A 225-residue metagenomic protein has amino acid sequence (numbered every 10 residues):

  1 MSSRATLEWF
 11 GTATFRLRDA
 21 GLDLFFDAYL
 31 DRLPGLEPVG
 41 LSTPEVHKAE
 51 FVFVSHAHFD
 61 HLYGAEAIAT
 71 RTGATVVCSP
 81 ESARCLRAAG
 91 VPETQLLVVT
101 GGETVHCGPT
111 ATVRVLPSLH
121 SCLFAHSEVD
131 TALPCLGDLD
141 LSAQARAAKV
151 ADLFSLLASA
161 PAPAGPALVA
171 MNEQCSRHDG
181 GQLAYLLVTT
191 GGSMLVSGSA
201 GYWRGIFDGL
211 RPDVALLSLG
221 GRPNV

Functional and structural regions predicted by a protein language model:
S2, E81-L183, T189-T190: Metallo-beta-lactamase
S2-H47, H178-G198, V214: Conserved beta-strand hairpin/beta-sheet module of binuclear metal-dependent hydrolase folds, prominently
R4-R18, E93-T110, V196-W203, P223-V225: Generic detector of contiguous secondary-structure segments
R16-H58, Y63-T70, A88, E93 (+4 more regions): Pre-active-site segment of Zn-dependent metallo-hydrolases
F25-D31, G101-E103, T110-S121, Y202 (+1 more regions): Conserved catalytic scaffold of divalent metal-dependent phosphoesterases
Y29-P34, V52-S55, M171-S176, G191-V196 (+1 more regions): Short, flexible loop segments at the rims of nucleotide/cofactor-binding pockets, characterized by
T75-V77, E81-R84, E173-S176, G180-Q182 (+1 more regions): Cap/insert and terminal regions of metallo-dependent hydrolase folds
